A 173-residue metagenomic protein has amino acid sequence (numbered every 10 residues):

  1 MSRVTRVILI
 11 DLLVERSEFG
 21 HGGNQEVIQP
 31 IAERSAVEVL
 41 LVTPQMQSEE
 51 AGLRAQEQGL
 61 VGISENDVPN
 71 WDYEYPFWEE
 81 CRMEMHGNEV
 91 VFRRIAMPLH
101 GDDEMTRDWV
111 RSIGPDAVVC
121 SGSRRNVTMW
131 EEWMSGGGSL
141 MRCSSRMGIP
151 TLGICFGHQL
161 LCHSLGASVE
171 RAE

Functional and structural regions predicted by a protein language model:
M1-S139, R146: N-terminal beta1-alpha1 cap of cysteine-dependent amidohydrolase-like domains
S121, L152-I154: Active-site neighborhood of phospho(di)ester-bond hydrolases with catalytic His/Asp-centered motifs
C143, L160-L161: Hydrophobic/aromatic ligand-binding patch that stacks against planar heteroaromatic rings of cofactors or nucleotides
P150-L152, S168: Proline-centered loop/turn at the N-terminus of a beta-strand
F156-H158, L165: Active-site loop->helix "elbow" adjoining a glycine-rich segment at hydrolase catalytic centers
H163-E173: A conserved active-site-flanking secondary-structure segment within enzyme catalytic domains
